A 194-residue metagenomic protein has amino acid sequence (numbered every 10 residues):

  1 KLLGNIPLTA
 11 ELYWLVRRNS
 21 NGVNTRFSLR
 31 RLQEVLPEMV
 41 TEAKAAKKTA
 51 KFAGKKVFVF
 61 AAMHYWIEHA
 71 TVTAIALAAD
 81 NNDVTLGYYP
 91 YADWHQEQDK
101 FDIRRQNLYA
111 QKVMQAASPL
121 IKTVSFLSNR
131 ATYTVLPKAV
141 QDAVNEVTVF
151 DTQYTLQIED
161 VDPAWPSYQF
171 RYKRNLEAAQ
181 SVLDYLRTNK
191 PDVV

Functional and structural regions predicted by a protein language model:
K1-A45, A50-A53, A76-A179: Conserved N-terminal ligand/cofactor-binding loop architecture of enzyme catalytic domains
G54-V59: Residues that mark the start of a beta-strand
F60-T71: A short, glycine/small-residue-rich beta-strand->loop->alpha-helix junction that serves as a flexible
A62, Y89-A92, P191: An acidic- and aromatic-residue-enriched active-site/binding cleft used to recognize and process polar
A62-M63, Y172, V193-V194: A generic secondary-structure micro-motif detector that highlights 1-2 residue hydrophobic/ambivalent hotspots embedded
V72-A76, Y185: A short acidic, amphipathic alpha-helical/loop segment
L186, K190-V194: Proline-aspartate-enriched helix->loop->beta-strand connector
